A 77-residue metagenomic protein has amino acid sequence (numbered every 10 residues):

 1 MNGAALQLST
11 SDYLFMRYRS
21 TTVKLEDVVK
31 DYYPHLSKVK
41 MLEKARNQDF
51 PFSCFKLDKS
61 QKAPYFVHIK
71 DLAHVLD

Functional and structural regions predicted by a protein language model:
M1-F15: Short, Lys/Arg-enriched anionic-surface-contact patches
A5-L6, R19, D49-F50: Short leucine-rich amphipathic alpha-helices used at interfaces
D12-K40, K44: Polyanion-binding surface elements
V23-K24, Y65-V67: Acidic Ca2+-chelating loop motifs
Y32-F66: Major-groove DNA-recognition helix of helix-turn-helix-type DNA-binding domains
H68-D77: A short, Lys/Arg-enriched interface patch at domain edges and termini
